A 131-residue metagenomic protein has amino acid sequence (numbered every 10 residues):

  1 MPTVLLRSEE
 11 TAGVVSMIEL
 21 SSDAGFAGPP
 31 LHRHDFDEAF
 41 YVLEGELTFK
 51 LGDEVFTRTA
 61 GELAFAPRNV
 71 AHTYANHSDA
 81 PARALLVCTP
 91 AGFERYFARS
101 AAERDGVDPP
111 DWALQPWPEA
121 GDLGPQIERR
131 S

Functional and structural regions predicted by a protein language model:
M1-L31, F36-D37: A short glycine-rich, His/Asp/Glu-containing loop-to-beta-strand
F26, L47, F65, E103: Hydrophobic small-molecule pocket/channel-lining residues, especially in calycin-type beta-barrels
L31-R33, D37-V42, F56, L63-A64: His/acidic/aromatic-lined binding-pocket segments of jelly-roll/cupin-type domains and related regulatory beta-sandwich
D35-F36, E54, V70-A71, A80 (+1 more regions): A generic "binding-loop/recognition-motif" signal
E46, D53-A71: Short acidic-glycine-tyrosine-enriched beta hairpin
K50, A75-H77: A generic structural motif
H77-S131: Double-stranded beta-helix
